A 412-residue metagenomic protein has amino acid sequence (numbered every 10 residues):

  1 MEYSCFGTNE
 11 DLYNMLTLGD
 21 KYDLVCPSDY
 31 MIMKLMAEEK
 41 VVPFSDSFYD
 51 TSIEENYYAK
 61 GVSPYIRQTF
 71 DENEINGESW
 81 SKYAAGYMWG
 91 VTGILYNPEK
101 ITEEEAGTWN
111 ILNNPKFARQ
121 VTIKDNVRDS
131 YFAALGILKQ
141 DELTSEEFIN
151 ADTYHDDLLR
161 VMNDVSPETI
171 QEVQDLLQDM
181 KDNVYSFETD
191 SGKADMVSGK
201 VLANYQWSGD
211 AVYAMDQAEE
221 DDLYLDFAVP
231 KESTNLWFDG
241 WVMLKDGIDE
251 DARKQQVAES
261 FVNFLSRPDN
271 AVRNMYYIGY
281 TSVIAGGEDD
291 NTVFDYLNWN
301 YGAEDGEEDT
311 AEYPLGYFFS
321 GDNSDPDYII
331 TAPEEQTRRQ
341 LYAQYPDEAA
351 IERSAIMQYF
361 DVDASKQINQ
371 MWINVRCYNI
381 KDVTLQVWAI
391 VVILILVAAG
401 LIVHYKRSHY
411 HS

Functional and structural regions predicted by a protein language model:
M1-E38: Early extracytoplasmic/lumenal segment of secretory-pathway proteins
Y30-V42, I53-G107, V127-L143, L236-L244: Periplasmic solute-binding protein
L35-F44, E78-S81, A214-V229: Ligand-binding "clamshell"
D50-N56, Q174-Q178, D222-G247: Periplasmic-binding protein-like
I111-V127, V161: Short loop->beta-strand "edge-of-pocket" segments that line small-molecule binding or catalytic clefts across diverse
I123, S130-I137, E142-D226: Ligand-binding pocket segment of bilobal, Venus flytrap-like solute-binding proteins
M243-Q344, V397: Mature extracytoplasmic/periplasmic domains
F319-S412: Conserved C-terminal helix/tail region of periplasmic/extracytoplasmic solute-binding proteins
